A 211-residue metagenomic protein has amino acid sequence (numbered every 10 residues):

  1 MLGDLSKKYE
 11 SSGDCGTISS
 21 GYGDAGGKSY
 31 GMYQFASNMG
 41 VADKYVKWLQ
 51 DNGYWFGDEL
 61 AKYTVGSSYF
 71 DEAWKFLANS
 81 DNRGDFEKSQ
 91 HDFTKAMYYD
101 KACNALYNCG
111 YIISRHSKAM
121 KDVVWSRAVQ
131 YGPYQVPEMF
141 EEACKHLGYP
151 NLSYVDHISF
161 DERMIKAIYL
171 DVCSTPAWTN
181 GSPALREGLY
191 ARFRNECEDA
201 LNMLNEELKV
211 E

Functional and structural regions predicted by a protein language model:
M1-R115, A119-E211: Cell-wall polysaccharide-cleaving catalytic domain and substrate-binding groove, primarily in peptidoglycan/chitin
